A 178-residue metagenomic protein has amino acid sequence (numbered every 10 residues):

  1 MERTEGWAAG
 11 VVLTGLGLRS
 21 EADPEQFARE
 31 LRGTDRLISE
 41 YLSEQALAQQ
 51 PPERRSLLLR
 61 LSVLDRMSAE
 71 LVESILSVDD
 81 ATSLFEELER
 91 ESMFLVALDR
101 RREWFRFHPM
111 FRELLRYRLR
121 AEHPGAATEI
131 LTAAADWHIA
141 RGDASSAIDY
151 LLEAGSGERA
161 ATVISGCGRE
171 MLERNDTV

Functional and structural regions predicted by a protein language model:
M1-L37, P52-S56, V63, S77-V78: Amphipathic alpha-helical "lid/sensor" segments that cap RecA-like P-loop NTPase cores
M1-R19, S62-D65, E73, E89-S92 (+4 more regions): Short, amphipathic alpha-helical segments that act as regulatory/interfacial helices in nucleotide-processing proteins
T4, E40-R120, E129-T132: C-terminal boundary/linker of central alpha/beta nucleotide-binding cores
V12, L18-Q26, A69, V96 (+3 more regions): Short amphipathic alpha-helical interaction/hinge segments
E21, E113, A160-T162: Short acidic (Asp/Glu) and glycine-rich catalytic loops that position anionic groups and cofactors
P24-A28, V78-D79, L119-G125, M171: Short, polar/flexible loop-turn hinges at active-site or ligand-entry regions and domain interfaces
G33-L37, A48-Q49, R106, G125-A126 (+1 more regions): Short helix-capping and inter-helix turn/linker motifs at the boundaries of alpha-helical repeat units
H123-V178: Extended alpha-helical scaffolding segments used for macromolecular assembly and cargo binding
